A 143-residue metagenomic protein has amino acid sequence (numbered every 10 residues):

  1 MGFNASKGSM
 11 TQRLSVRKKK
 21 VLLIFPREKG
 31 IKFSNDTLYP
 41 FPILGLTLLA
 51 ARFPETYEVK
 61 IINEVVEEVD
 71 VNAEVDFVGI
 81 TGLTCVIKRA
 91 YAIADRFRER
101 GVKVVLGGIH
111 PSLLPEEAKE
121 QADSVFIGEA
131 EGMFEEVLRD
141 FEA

Functional and structural regions predicted by a protein language model:
G2-G8, Y39-L44, V86-A90: Short charge-dense sequence patches
G2-S15, K29-G30, E136-A143: N-terminal [4Fe-4S]-dependent radical SAM core
R17-V21: Extreme N-terminal starter segment of soluble prokaryotic enzymes
L23, T37-Y39, A51: Compositionally biased, intrinsically disordered/low-complexity regions enriched for serine, proline and threonine
I24-E28: Short loop/turn segments at strand-loop or loop-helix junctions that form parts of catalytic or ligand-binding pockets
G30-L46: Glycine- and acidic-residue-enriched helix-capping/strand-helix junction motifs
G45, L49-A143: Glycine-rich beta-alpha loop elements in corrinoid/cobalamin-binding modules across cobalamin-dependent enzymes
